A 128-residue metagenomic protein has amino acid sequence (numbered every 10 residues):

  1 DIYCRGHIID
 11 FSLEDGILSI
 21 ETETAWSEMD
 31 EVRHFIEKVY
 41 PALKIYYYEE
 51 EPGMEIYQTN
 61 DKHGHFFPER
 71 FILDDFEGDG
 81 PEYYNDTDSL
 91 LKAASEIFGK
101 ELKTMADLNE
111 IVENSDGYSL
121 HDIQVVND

Functional and structural regions predicted by a protein language model:
D1-D128: Intrinsic low-complexity, intrinsically disordered or marginally ordered coil/linker segments
